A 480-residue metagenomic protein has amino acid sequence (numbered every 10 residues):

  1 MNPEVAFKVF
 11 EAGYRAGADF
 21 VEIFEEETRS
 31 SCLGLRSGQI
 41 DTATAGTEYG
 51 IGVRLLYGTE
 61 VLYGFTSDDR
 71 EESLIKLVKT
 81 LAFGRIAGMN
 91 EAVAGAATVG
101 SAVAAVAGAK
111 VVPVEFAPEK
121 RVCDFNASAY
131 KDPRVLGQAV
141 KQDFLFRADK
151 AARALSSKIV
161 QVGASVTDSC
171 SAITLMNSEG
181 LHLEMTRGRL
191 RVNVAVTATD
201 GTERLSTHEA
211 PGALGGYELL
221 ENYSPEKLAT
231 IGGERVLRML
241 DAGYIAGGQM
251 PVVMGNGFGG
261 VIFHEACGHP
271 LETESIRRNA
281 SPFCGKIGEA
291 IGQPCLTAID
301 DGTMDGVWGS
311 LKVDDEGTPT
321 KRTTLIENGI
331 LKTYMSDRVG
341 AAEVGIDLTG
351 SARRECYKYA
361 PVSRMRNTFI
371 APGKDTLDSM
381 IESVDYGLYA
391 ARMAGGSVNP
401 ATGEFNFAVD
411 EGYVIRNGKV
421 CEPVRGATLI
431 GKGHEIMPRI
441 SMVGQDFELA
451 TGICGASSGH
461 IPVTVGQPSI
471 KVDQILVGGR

Functional and structural regions predicted by a protein language model:
M1-R480: N-terminal small-residue-enriched
